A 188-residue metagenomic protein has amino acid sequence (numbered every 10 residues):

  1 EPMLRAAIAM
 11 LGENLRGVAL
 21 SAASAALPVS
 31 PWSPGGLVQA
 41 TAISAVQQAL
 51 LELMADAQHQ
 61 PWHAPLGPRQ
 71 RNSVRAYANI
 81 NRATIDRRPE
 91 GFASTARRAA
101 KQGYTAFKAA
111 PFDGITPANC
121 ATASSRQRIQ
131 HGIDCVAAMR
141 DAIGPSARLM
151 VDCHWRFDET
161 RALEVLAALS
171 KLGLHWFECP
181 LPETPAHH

Functional and structural regions predicted by a protein language model:
E1-Q58: Metal- or metallocofactor-binding catalytic centers and their adjacent structured scaffolds across diverse enzyme
M3, M10, N14, A64-P65 (+2 more regions): Residue-level preference for alpha-helix termini and adjacent loops
G17, Q60, P68, P145-S146 (+1 more regions): Short, well-ordered coil loops that connect the C-terminus of an alpha-helix to the N-terminus of a beta-strand
W32-P34, V46-Q48, Q60-W62, E90 (+3 more regions): Residue-level detector of functional hotspots within protein domains
Q47-I85: Glycine-rich, aromatic-flanked loop segments that form ligand/cofactor-binding clefts across common enzyme folds
S73-H188: Metal-dependent enolase-superfamily TIM-barrel catalytic cores that perform enediolate-based chemistry
